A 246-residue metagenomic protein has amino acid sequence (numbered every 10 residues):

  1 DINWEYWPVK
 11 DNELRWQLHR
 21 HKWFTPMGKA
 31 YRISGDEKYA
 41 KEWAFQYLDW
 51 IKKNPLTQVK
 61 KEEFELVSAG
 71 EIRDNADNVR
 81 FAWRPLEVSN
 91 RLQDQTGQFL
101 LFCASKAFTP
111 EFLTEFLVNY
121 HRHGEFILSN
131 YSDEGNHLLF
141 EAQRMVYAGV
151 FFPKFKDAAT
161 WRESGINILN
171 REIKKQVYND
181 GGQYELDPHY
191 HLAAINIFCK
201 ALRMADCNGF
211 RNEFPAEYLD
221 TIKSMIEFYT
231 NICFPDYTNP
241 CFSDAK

Functional and structural regions predicted by a protein language model:
I2, K10-I226, T230-C233, T238: Aromatic-lined, polymer-binding surfaces characteristic of secreted/periplasmic polysaccharide-degrading enzymes
S243-K246: Short, intrinsically disordered, charge-balanced linker/junction segments flanking boundaries in proteins
